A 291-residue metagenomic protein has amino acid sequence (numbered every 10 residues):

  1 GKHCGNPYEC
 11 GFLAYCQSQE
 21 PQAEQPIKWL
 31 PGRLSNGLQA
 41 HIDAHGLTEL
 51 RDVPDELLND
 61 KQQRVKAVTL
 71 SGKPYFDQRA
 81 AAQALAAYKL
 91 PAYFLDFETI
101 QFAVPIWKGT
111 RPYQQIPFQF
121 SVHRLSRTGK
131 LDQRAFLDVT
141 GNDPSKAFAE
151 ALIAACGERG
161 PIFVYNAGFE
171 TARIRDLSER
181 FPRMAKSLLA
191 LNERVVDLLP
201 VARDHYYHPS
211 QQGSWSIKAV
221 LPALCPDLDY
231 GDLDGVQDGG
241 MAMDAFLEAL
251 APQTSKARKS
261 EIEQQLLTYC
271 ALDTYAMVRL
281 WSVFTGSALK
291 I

Functional and structural regions predicted by a protein language model:
G1-Q25, H41-A44, Q212, V220-I291: Acidic, Mg2+-coordinating catalytic module of metal-dependent nucleases/exonucleases that use a two-metal-ion mechanism
H3, E9, G46, P74 (+13 more regions): Active-site-proximal structural scaffolding
A14, F97-Q101, R124-S126, T140-G141 (+3 more regions): Short, flexible loop/turn elements at secondary-structure junctions
P21-A67: Helix-hairpin-helix
H41-A44, E56, Y88-P91, S121-S126 (+5 more regions): Generic, well-ordered alpha-helical scaffold segments in large soluble proteins
G72-R79: Residues lining hydrophobic/aromatic ligand-binding pockets adjacent to catalytic sites
R79-E158, E179: Conserved RNase H-like, two-metal-ion catalytic cores of nucleic-acid enzymes
Q133-M241: Conserved DEDDh/DEDDy metal-dependent 3′-5′ exonuclease domain
